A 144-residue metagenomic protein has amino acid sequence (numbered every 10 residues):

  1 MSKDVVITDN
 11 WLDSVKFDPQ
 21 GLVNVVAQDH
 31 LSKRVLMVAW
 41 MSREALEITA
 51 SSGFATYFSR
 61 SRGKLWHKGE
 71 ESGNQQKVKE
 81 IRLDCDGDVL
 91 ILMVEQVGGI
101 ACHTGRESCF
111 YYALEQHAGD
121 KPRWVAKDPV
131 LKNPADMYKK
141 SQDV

Functional and structural regions predicted by a protein language model:
S2-V23, H30-L31, V35-L36, M41-V144: C-terminal binding/interaction regions
